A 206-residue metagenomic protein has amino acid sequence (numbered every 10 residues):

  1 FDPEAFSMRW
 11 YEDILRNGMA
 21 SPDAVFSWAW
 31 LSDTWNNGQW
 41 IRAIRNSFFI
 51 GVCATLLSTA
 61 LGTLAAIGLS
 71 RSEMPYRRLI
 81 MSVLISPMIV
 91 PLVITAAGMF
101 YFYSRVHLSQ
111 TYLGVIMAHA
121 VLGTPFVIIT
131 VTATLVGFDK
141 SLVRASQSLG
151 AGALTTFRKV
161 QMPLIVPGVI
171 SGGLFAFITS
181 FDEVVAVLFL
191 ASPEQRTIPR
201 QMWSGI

Functional and structural regions predicted by a protein language model:
D2, A24-A29, D33, N37 (+6 more regions): Membrane-interfacial helix termini and adjacent extracytoplasmic/periplasmic loops of multi-pass transporters
A5-S21, F181-I206: Interhelical loop and adjacent transmembrane-helix boundary motif in polytopic membrane transport permeases
I44, L69, S86, S141-L149 (+1 more regions): Short hydrophobic faces within alpha-helices
N46-G51, L79-L84, L113-G114, I128 (+3 more regions): Short alpha-helical transmembrane interface motifs in multi-pass membrane proteins
F49-L84, A97, Y101-F102, K140-V143 (+1 more regions): Transmembrane-helix boundary motif in ABC transporter permease subunits
G51-I67, V93, A97, T124 (+1 more regions): Hydrophobic positions within alpha-helical transmembrane segments of bacterial inner-membrane proteins
V83-V90, I116-P125, L174-F181, A191-S192: Hydrophobic transmembrane alpha-helices
I128-T132, F138-K140, A153-D182: Transmembrane alpha-helices
